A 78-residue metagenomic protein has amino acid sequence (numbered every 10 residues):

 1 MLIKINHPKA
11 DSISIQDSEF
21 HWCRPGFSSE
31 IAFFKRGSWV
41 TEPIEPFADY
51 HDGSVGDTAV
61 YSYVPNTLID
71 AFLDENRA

Functional and structural regions predicted by a protein language model:
M1-A78: Catalytic phosphate/metal-binding cores of nucleic-acid and nucleotide-processing enzymes, i.e., regions that mediate
